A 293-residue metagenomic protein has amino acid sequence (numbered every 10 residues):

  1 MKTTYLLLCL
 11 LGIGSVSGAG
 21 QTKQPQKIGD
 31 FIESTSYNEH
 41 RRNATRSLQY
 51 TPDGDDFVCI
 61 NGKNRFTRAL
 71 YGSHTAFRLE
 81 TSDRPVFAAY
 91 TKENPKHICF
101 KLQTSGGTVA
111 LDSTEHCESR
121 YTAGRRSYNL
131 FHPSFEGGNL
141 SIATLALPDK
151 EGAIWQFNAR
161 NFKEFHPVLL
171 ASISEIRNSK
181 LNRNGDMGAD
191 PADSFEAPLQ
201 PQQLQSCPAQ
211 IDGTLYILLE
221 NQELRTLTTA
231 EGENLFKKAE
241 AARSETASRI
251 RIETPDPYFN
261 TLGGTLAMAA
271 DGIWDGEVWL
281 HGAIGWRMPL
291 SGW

Functional and structural regions predicted by a protein language model:
M1-T22, F157: Bacterial Sec-dependent N-terminal signal peptides
T22, S141-L224, A230-N234, E240: Polysaccharide-binding surfaces and accessory modules of carbohydrate-active proteins
Q24-L130, E220, L224-R251, P255: An extended acidic
G72, E93, Y121-A123, P148-G152 (+1 more regions): Short, surface-exposed loop/turn motifs at beta-strand boundaries within globular domains
V109-Y121, N178-L181, W274-W279: Short secondary-structure junctions
R125-P148: Low-complexity, acidic Ser/Thr/Pro/Gly-rich terminal tails and inter-domain linkers that flank the onset of structured
F135-E136, D149, N161-F165, M288-W293: Short, solvent-exposed loop/edge-beta patches enriched in aromatic
T214, R243-W293: Substrate-binding groove/exosite segments of carbohydrate-active enzymes
